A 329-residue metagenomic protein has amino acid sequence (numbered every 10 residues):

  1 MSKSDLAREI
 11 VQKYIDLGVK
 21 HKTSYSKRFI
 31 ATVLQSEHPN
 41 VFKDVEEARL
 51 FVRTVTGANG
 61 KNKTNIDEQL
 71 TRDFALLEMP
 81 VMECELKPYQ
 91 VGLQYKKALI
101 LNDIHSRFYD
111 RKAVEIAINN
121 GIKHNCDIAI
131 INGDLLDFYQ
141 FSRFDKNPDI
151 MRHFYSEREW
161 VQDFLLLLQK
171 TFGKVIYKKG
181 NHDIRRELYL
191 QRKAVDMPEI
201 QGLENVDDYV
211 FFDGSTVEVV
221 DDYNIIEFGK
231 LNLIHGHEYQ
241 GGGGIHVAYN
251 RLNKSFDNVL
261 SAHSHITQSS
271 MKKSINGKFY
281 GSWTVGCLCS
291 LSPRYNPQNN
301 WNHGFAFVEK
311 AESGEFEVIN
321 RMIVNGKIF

Functional and structural regions predicted by a protein language model:
L6, Y14-E37: Short, charged amphipathic recognition helices of the HTH superfamily and cognate SANT/SANTA-like modules
P39-E68: Major-groove recognition helix of helix-turn-helix-like DNA-binding domains
D73-R111, E227-G229: Mobile, glycine- and charge-enriched loop segments and immediately flanking short secondary-structure elements within
K96-A98, I128-I130, L231-N232, N258-L260: Structural motif
L101, S106-F212: Core catalytic region of metal-dependent phosphoesterases/phosphodiesterases, especially metallo-beta-lactamase-like
L101-I104, N132-G133, K178-G180, D222 (+2 more regions): Short His-Asn-centered micro-motif
K193-L231, T284-C287: Active-site-proximal loop/helix segment associated with metal-binding centers of metalloenzymes
N232-M322, G326: Conserved beta-sheet core of the metallophosphoesterase superfamily
